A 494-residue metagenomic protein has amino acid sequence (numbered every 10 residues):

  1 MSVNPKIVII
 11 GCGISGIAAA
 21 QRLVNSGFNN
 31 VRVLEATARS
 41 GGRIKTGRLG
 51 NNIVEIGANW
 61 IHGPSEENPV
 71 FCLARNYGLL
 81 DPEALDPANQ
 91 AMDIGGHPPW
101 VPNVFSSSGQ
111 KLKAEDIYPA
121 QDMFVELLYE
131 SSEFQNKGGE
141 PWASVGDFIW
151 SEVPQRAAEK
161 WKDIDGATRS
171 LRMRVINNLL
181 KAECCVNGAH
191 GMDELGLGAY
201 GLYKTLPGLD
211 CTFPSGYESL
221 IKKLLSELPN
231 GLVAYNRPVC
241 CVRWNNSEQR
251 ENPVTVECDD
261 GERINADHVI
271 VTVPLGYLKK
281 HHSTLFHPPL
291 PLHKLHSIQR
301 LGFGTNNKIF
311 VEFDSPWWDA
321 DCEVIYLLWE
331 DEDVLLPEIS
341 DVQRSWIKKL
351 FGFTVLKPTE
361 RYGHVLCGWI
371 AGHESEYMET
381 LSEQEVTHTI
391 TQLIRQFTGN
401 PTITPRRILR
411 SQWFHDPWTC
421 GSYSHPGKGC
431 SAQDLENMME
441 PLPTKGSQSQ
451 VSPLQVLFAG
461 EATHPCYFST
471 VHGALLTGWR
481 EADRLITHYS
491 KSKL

Functional and structural regions predicted by a protein language model:
M1-L494: FAD-dinucleotide binding site
